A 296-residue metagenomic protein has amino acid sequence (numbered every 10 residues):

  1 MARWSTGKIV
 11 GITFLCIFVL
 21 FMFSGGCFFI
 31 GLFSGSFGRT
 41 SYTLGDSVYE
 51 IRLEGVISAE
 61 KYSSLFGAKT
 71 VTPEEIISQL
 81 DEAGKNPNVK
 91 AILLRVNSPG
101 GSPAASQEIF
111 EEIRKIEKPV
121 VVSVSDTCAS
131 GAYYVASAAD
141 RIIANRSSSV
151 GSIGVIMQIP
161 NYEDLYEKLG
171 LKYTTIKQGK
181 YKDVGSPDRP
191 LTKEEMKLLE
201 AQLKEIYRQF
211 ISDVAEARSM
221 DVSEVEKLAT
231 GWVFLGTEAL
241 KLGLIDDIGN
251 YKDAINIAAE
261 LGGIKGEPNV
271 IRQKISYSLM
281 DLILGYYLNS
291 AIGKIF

Functional and structural regions predicted by a protein language model:
M1-V122, T127-G131, R141-N145, M157-F296: N-terminal organellar transit peptides
S147-V155: Active-site loop architecture of trypsin-fold serine endopeptidases
